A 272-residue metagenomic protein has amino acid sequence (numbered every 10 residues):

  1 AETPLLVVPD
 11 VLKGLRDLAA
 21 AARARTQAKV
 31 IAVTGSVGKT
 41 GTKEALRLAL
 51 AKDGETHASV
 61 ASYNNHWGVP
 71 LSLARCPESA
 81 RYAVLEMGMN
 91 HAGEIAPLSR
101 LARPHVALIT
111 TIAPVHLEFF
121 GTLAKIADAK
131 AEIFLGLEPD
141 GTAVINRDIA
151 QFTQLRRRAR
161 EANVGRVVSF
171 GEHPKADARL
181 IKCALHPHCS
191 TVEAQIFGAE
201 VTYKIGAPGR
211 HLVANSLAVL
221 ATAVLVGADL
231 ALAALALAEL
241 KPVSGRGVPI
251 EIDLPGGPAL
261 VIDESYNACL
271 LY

Functional and structural regions predicted by a protein language model:
A1-D17, A21, A228: N-terminal leader/targeting and accessory segments in enzymes
A1-T3, L108-A259: Acidic, Mg2+-coordinating active-site environments of NTP-dependent enzymes
L5-V7, V30, E55-A58, V167-S169 (+2 more regions): Conserved beta-strand scaffold positions in the cores of enzyme catalytic domains, especially in NTP/NDP-utilizing
V11-L15, L217, N267: A glycine-rich, Thr/Ser-enriched phosphate-binding loop motif common to dinucleotide/cofactor-binding enzymes
V11-L15, N65, H173-A178: A short acidic, often aromatic-flanked loop/helix-cap motif at beta-alpha or helix-coil junctions that lines enzyme
G14-R147, T153-G165: Phosphate-binding loop of NTP-binding sites
Y272: Conserved small/polar residues in nucleotide/adenosyl-binding loops
